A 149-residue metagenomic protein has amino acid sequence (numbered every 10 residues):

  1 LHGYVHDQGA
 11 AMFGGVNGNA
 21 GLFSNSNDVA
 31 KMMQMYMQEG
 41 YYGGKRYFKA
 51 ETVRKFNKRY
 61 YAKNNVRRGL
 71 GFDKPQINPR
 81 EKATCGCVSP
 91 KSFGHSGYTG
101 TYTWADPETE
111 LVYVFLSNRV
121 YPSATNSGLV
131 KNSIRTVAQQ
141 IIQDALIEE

Functional and structural regions predicted by a protein language model:
L1-R67, C85-P90: Penicillin-binding protein/beta-lactamase superfamily catalytic region
H6-Q8, Y60-K63, G71-D106: Short, Gly/Ser/Thr-enriched beta-strand-loop segments that form substrate-interacting elements of hydrolase/peptidase
Q38, Y42, E51-Y60, N64-N65 (+2 more regions): Short, gly/Ser/Thr-rich active-site loops of penicillin-recognizing serine hydrolases
G69-G71, V112: Short hydrophobic-acidic sequence motifs that mark active-site Asp/Glu residues
E110-R119, S123: Short, well-ordered beta-strand elements
